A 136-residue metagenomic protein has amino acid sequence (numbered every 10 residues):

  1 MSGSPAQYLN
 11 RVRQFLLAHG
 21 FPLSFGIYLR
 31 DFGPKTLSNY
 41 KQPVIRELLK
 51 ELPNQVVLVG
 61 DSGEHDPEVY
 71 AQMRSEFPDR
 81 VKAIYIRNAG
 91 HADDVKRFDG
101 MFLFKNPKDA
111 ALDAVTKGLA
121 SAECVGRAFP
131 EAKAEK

Functional and structural regions predicted by a protein language model:
S4-K136: C-terminal cap/substrate-recognition subdomain and adjoining C-terminal extension of metal-dependent phosphatase-like
